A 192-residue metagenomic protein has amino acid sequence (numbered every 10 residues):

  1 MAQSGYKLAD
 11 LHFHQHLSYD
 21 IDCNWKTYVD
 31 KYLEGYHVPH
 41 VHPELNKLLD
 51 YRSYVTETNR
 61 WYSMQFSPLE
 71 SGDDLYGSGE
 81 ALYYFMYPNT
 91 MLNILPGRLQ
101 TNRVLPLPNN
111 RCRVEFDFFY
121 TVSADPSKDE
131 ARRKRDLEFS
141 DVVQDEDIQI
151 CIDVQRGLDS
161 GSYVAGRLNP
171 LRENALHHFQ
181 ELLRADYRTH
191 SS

Functional and structural regions predicted by a protein language model:
M1-S192: C-terminal catalytic domain of Rieske-type non-heme iron oxygenases
